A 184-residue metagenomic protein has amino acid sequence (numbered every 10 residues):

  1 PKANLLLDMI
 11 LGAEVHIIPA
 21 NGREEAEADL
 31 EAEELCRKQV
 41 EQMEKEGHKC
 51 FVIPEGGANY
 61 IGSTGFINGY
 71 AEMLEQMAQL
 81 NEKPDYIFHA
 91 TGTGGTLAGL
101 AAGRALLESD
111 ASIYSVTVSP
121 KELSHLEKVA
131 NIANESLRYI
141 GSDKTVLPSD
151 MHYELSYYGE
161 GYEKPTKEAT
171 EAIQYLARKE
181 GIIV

Functional and structural regions predicted by a protein language model:
P1-K2, G92-L100: Short glycine/serine/threonine-rich phosphate/pyrophosphate-binding segments that cradle anionic phosphate groups
K2-L80, D150-P165, E171, A177: Small/polar-residue-rich loop-to-helix segments that shape phosphate-bearing ligand pockets
M77, R104-E108: Active-site catalytic pocket residues across diverse enzymes, especially alpha/beta-hydrolases
P84-D85: Local beta-strand N-terminus motif with an aromatic residue
H89: Redox-cofactor binding/interface segments in oxidoreductases and associated redox assembly factors
L97-A101, S124-E127: A short acidic (Asp/Glu
A102-R104, S119: Conserved mixed alpha/beta catalytic, RNA-binding, or beta-rich assembly cores of soluble enzyme, regulatory
S109-V184: Active-site/ligand-binding loops adjacent to catalytic centers
